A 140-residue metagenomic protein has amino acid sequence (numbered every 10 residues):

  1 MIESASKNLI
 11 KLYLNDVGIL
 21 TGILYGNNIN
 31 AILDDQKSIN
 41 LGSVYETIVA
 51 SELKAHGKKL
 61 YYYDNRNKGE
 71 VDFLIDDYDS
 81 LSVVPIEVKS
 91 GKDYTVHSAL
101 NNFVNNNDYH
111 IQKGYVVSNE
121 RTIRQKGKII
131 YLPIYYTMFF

Functional and structural regions predicted by a protein language model:
M1-D79: Accessory nucleic acid-recognition modules appended to NTPase machines
G22, T95-H97, I123-G127: Switch/connector loops and helix/strand junctions flanking conserved nucleotide-binding motifs in nucleotide-processing
A55, F103-H110: Arginine/glycine-rich "motif VI" loop of SF2 helicases in the C-terminal RecA-like domain
K59, K113, K128-I130: Conserved beta-strand segments of alpha/beta enzyme cores
V83-K92: Active-site ExK catalytic segment of metal-dependent nucleases
K92-N102: Active-site-adjacent loop/helix micro-motif of nuclease/hydrolase catalytic cores
Q112-S118: Short, hydrophobic beta-strand segments that form beta-sheet elements in well-ordered domains
N119-F140: Domain-level recognition of nuclease-like catalytic cores that cleave nucleotide substrates
